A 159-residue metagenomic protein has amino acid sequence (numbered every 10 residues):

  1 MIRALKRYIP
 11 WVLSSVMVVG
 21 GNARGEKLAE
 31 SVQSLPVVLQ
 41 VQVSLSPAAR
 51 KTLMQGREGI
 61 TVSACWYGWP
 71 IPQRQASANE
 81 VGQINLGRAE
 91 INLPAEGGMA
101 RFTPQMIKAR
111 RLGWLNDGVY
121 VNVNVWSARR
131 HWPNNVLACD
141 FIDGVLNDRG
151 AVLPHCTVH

Functional and structural regions predicted by a protein language model:
P10-V19: Bacterial N-terminal signal peptides
E26-L39: Beta-strand-rich domain onsets/edges
Q42-L53: Short amphipathic, basic-aromatic surface patches that mediate peripheral association with negatively charged
M54-T61, N116-G118: Short coil-to-beta strand junction motifs in C2/discoidin
T61-C65, N122-N124: Beta-strand signatures of extracellular beta-sandwich domains
W69-L115: Tryptophan-paired
W126-L137: Short acidic/polar inter-strand loop motif in beta-rich domains
C139-H159: Extracellular beta-sheet/turn segments enriched in Thr/Pro/Gly and aliphatic residues
